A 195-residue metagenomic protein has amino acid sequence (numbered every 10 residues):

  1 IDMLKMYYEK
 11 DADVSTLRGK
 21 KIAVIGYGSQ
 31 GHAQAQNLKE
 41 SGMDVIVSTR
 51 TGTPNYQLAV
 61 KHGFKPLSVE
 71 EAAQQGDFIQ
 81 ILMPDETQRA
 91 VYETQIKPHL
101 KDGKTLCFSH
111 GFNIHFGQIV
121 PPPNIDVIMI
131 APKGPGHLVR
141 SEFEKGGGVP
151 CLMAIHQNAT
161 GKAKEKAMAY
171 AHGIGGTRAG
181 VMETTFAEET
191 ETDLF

Functional and structural regions predicted by a protein language model:
D2-K65: NAD(P)+-binding Rossmann beta1-loop-alpha1 motif at the extreme N-terminus of oxidoreductases
N37-E40, H62, T94-I96, V120-P123 (+1 more regions): Short, glycine/charged-enriched secondary-structure capping and boundary segments
G42, T49, T87, I96 (+3 more regions): Structural signal for hydrophobic packing residues in well-ordered secondary-structure cores of soluble enzyme domains
M43, L100-K104, P123-I125: A short helix->loop->beta-strand "cap" motif at the edges of active sites that frequently abuts
K61-E71, G134: Glycine-rich, highly charged phosphate/nucleotide-binding loops
E70-I119: Rossmann-fold NAD(P) dinucleotide-binding segment
C107-F195: Rossmann-fold dinucleotide-binding core
